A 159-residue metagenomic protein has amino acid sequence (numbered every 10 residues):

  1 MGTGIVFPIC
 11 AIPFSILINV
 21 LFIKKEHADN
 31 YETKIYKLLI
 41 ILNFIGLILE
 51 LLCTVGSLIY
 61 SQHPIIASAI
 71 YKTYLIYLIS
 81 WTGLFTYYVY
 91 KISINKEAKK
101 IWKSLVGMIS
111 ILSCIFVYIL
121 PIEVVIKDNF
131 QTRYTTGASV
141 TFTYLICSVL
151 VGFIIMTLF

Functional and structural regions predicted by a protein language model:
M1-A11, S113-L158: Extracellular-loop-to-transmembrane junctions of the mid-late helices
I5-H27, Y31-P64, I70-Y88, L105-E123: Hydrophobic alpha-helical transmembrane segments of multi-pass membrane proteins
I16-F22, L84-Y90, Y144-F159: Alpha-helical transmembrane segments in multipass membrane proteins, preferentially the mid-helix core
E26, Y90-E97: Membrane-interfacial segments
A98-L105: Membrane-interfacial entry segments at the cytosolic side of transmembrane helices
